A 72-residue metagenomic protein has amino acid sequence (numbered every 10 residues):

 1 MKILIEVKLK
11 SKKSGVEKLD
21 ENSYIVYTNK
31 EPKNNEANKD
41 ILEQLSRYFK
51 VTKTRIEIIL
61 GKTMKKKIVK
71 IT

Functional and structural regions predicted by a protein language model:
M1-V26: N-terminal first-folded block
L4, L42-T72: C-terminal structural segments of small proteins and small subunits
K10, E31-P32, T63: Short, surface-exposed acidic/glycine-rich loop or hinge patches that mediate macromolecular interfaces
N22-F49: Compact, glycine-rich, soluble single-domain proteins
